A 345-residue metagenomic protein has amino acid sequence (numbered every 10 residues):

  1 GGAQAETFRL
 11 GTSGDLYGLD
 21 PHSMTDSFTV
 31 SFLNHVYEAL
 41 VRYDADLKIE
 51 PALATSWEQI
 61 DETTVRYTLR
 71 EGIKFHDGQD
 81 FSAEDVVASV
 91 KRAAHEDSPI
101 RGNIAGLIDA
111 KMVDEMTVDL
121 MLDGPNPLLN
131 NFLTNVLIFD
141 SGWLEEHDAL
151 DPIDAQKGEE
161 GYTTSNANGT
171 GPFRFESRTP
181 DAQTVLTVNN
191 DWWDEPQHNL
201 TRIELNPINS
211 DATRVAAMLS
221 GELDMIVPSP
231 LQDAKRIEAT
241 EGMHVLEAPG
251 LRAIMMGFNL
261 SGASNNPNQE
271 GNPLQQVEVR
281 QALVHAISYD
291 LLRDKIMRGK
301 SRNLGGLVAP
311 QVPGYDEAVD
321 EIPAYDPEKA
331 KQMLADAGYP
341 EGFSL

Functional and structural regions predicted by a protein language model:
G11-I60, K91, N168-T170: N-terminal lobe/hinge region of extracytoplasmic solute-binding protein
D15-V30, L53, Q79, L129-F139 (+3 more regions): A structural "hinge/loop" feature
K48, L137-H198, R202, P327-E328 (+1 more regions): Gly/Pro-rich hinge or "lid" segments in bacterial periplasmic/extracellular proteins
T55-P99, V113-G124, L129, R214-A217 (+2 more regions): Aromatic- and charge-enriched surface segment that lines or borders ligand/interaction sites
E58, G102-D151: Surface-exposed binding/hinge segments that line and control ligand-binding clefts or catalytic entry sites
F132, R236, Q269-V312: Periplasmic-binding protein-like
G161, N190-R236, V277: Ligand-site clamp/hinge motif
N303-D336: Structural transition elements
